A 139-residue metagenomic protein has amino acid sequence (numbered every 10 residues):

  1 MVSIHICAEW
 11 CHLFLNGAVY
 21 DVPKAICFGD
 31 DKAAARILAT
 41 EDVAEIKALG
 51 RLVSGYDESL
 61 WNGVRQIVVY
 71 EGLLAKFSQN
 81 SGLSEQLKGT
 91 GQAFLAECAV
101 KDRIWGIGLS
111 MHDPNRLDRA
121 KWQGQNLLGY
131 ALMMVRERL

Functional and structural regions predicted by a protein language model:
M1-L139: Charged, low-complexity intrinsically disordered segments
